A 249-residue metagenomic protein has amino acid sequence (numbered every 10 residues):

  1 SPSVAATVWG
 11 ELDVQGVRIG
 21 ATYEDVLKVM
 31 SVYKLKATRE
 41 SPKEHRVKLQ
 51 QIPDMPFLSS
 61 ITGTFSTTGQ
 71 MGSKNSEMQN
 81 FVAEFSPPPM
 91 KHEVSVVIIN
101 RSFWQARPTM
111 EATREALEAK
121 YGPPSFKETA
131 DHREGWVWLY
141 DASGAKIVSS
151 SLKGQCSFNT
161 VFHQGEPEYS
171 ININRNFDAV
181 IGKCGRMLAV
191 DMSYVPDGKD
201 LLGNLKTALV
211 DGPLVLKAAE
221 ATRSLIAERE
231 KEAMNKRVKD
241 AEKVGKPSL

Functional and structural regions predicted by a protein language model:
S3-Q50, I98-L249: Non-cytosolic coordination micro-motifs
K48-Q105: Mid-chain, structured segments of secreted extracytoplasmic proteins
